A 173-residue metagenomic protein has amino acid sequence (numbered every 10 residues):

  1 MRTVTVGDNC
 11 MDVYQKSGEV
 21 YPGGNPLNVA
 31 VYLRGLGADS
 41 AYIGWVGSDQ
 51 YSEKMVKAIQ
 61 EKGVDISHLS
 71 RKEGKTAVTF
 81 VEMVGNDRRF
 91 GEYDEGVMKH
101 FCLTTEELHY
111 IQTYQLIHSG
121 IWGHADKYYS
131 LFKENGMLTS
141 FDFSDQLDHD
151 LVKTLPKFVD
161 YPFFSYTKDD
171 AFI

Functional and structural regions predicted by a protein language model:
M1-V4, A58-Q60, I66-S70, V84-I173: Ribokinase/PfkB-type carbohydrate-kinase core domain
R2-T3, N9, Q15-T79, V84-G85 (+1 more regions): Substrate-binding N-lobe of the ribokinase-like
M11-D12, A38, I111, E134: Generic signal for short, ordered secondary-structure residues within or immediately flanking folded domains
